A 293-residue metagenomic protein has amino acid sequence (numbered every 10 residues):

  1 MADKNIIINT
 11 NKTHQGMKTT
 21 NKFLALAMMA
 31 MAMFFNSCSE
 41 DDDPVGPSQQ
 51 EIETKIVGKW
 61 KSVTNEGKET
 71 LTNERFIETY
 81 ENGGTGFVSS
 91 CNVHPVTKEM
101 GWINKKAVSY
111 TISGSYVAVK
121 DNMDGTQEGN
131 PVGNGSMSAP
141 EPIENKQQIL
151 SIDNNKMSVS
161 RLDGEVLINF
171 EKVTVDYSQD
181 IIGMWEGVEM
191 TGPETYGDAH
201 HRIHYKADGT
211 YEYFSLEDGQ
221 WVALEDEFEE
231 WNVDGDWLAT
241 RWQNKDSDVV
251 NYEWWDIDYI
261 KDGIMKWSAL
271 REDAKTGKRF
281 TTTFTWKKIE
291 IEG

Functional and structural regions predicted by a protein language model:
M1-A2, G114: Short intrinsically disordered, low-complexity coil segments enriched in acidic
A2-D3, A32: N-terminal leader/targeting segments
D3-N9, T13: Short, positively charged and aromatic/hydrophobic N-terminal segments
N11-A25: Bacterial N-terminal signal peptides that target proteins for export
L24-A32: Sec-dependent N-terminal signal peptides
F34-S37: C-terminal motif of bacterial Sec signal peptides marking the signal peptidase cleavage site
D41-S113, A118-E227, N232-G293: Lipid interaction determinants
